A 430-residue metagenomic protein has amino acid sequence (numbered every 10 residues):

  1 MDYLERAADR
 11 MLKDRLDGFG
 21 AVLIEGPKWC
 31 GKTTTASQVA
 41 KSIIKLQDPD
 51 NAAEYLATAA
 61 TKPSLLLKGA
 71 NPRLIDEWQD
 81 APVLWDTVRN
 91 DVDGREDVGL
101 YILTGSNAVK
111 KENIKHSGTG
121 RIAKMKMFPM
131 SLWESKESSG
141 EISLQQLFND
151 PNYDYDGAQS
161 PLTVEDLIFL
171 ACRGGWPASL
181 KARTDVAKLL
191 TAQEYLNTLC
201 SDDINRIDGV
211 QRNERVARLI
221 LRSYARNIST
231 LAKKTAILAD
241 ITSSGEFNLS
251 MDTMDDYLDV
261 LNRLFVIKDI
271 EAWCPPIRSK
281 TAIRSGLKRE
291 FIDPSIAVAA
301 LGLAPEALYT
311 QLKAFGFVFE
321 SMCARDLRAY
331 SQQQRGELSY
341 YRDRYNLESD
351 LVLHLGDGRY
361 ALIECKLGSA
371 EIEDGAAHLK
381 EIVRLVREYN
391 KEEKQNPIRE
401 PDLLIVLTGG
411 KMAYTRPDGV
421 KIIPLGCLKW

Functional and structural regions predicted by a protein language model:
M1-K13: N-terminal pre-Walker A segment at the start of P-loop NTPase domains
I24: Hydrophobic anchor at the beta1->P-loop junction of P-loop NTPases
K32-T33: Conserved lysine of the Walker
I44-P72: Short glycine-rich substrate-engagement loop in P-loop NTPases that contacts/grips substrate
W85-N107: Conserved catalytic/switch belt of AAA+ P-loop NTPases
N113-T230: Interdomain motor-coupling "hinge/lid" segment immediately C-terminal to the ATP-binding subdomain of NTP-driven enzymes
L180-R359: Accessory nucleic acid-recognition modules appended to NTPase machines
L407-W430: Domain-level recognition of nuclease-like catalytic cores that cleave nucleotide substrates
